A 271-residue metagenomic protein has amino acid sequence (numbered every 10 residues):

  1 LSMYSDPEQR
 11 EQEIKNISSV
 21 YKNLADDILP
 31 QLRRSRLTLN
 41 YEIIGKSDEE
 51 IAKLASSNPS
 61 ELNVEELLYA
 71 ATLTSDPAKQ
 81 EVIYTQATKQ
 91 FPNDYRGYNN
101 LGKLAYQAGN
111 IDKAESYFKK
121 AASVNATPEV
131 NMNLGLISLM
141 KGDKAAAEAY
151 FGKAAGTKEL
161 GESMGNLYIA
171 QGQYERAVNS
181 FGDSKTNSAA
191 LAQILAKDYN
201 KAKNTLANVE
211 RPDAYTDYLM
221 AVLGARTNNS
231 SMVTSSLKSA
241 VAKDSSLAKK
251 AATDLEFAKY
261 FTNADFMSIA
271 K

Functional and structural regions predicted by a protein language model:
L1-M220, G224-S235, S239, S245 (+3 more regions): N-terminal targeting segments with Sec-dependent signals, encompassing both cleavable signal peptides and non-cleavable
